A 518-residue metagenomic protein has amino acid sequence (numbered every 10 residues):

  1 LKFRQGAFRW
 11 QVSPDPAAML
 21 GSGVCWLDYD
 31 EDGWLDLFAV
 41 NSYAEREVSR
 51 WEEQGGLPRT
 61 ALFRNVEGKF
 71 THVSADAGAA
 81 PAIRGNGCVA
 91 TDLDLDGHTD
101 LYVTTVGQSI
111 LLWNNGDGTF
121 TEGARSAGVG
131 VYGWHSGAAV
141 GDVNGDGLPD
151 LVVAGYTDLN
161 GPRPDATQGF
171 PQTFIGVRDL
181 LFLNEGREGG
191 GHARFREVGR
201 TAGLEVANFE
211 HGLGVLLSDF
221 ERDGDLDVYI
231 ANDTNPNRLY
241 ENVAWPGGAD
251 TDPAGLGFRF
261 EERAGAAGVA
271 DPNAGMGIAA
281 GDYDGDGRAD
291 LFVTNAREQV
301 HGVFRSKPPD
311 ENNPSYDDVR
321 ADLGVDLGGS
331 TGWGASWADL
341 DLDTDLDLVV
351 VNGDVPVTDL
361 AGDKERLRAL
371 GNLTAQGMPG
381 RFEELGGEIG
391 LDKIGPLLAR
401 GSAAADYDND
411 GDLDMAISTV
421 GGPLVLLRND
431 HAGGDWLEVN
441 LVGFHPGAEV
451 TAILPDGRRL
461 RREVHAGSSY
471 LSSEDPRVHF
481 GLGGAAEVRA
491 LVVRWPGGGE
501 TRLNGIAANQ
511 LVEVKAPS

Functional and structural regions predicted by a protein language model:
F3-C25, D76-V89, G128-A139, I175 (+9 more regions): Repeat-based blade/solenoid architectures
R9-Q11, P314, A321-S330, V355-S518: Gly/Ser/Thr/Pro-enriched helix-cap/hinge segments flanking short amphipathic alpha-helices
G21-E31, R84-T99, I110-W113, H135-P149 (+6 more regions): Beta-propeller blade termini
W34-N41, H98-T105, L151-G155, D227-N232 (+5 more regions): Hydrophobic beta-strand segments that make up the repeating blades of beta-propeller and related beta-repeat
V40-G56, A154-F174, V350-K364: Short, conserved, GDST-rich strand-edge loop motifs in beta-rich repeat architectures
R59-N65, I175-E185, E241, R305 (+1 more regions): Beta-propeller blade signature
A75-V89, T104-V143, Y156-Q172, G176-R178 (+1 more regions): Asp-box/WD-like beta-propeller blade repeats and closely related beta-sheet repeat scaffolds
G116-D117, E185-H192, V243-L256, K307-N313 (+2 more regions): Short loop/turn segments immediately following beta-strands, especially the blade-tip and inter-blade linker loops
